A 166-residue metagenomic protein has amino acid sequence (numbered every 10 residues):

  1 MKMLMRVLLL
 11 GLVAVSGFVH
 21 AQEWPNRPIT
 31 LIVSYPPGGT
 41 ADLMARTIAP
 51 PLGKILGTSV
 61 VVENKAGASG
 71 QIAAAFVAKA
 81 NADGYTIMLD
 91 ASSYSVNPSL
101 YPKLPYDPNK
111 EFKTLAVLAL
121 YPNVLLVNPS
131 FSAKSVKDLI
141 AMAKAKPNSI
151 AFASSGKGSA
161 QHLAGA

Functional and structural regions predicted by a protein language model:
M1-K2, E23: Hydrophobic alpha-helical segments, principally membrane-spanning helices and signal/leader peptides
K2-L10: Sec-dependent signal peptide recognition, specifically the positively charged N-region followed immediately by
L8, S92, A119: Residues that line or immediately flank small-molecule/substrate-binding pockets and catalytic motifs
S16-F18: N-terminal signal peptide c-region/cleavage motif recognized by signal peptidases
A21-K110, N148-S149, K157: N-terminal (or domain-start) structured segment
K79-G84, S99-A166: Hinge/capping helix and adjacent helix->loop/strand transition within the periplasmic-binding protein
